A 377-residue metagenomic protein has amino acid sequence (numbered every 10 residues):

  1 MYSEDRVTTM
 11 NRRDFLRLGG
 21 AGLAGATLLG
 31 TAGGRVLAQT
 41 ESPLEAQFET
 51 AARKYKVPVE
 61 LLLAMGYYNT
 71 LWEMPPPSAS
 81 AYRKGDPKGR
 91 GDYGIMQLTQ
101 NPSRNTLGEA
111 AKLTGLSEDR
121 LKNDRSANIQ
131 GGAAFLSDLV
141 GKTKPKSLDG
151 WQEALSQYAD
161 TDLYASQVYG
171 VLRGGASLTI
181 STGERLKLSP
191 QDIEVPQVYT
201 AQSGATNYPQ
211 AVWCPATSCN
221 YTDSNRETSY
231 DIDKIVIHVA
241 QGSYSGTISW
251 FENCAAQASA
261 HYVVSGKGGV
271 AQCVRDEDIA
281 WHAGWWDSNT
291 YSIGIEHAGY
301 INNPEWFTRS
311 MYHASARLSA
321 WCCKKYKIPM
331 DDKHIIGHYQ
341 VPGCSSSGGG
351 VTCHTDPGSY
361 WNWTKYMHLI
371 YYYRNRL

Functional and structural regions predicted by a protein language model:
M1-D14, A21-L29, R35-L37: N-terminal secretory signal peptides
T40-S181: Catalytic glycan-binding domains that act on GlcNAc-containing polysaccharides
E41, R185-G284: N-terminal catalytic cores of peptidoglycan-degrading enzymes
V57-E60, Y93, Y230-K234, Q257-S259 (+1 more regions): Extracytoplasmic
A64, Q97, K234-H238, H261-V264 (+3 more regions): Structural recognition of the beta-strand scaffold that forms the well-ordered cores of secreted hydrolase catalytic
Y68-E73, P102-R104, T161, Q241-S245 (+4 more regions): Solvent-exposed loop/turn segments at secondary-structure junctions within structured extracellular/periplasmic domains
S103-G108, W286-H297: Short coil-to-beta-strand
V168-T217, I301-L377: Basic/polar, cationic surfaces and motifs that engage anionic cell-wall and phosphate/carboxylate ligands
